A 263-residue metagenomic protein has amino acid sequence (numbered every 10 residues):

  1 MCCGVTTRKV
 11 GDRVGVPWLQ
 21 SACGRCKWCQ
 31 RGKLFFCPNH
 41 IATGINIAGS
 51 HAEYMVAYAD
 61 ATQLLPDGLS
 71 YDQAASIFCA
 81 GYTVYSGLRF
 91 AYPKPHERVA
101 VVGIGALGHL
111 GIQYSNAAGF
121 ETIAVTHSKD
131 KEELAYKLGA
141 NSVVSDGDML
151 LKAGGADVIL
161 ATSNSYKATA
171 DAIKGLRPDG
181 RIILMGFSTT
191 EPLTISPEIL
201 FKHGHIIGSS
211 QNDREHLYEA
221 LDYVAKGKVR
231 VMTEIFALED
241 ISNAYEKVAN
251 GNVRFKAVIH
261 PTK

Functional and structural regions predicted by a protein language model:
M1-K27, P66-D72: Glycine-rich beta-strand-centered segment in the early N-terminal region that forms part of a ligand/cofactor-binding
G11, A140, G155-D157, V229 (+1 more regions): Local beta-strand N-terminus motif with an aromatic residue
V14-G15, V99, I182: Generic structural signal for buried aliphatic residues
W18-A52, Y71-I77, G87, P93-K94: Phosphate-binding beta-alpha-beta segment of Rossmann-like dinucleotide-binding domains, i.e., the NAD(P)
D60, D67-D148: Mid-domain Rossmann-like dinucleotide-binding core that forms the NAD(H)/NADP(H) cofactor-binding site
A91, P95, I123, H127-H205 (+1 more regions): Glycine-rich cofactor phosphate-binding loops and adjacent beta1-alpha1 units of small-molecule cofactor enzyme domains
A117, A170, R214-K263: C-terminal hydrophobic helical "lid"/dimerization subdomain of Rossmann-like NAD(P)H-dependent oxidoreductases
R181-I183, T194-E234: Rossmann-fold dehydrogenase core element
